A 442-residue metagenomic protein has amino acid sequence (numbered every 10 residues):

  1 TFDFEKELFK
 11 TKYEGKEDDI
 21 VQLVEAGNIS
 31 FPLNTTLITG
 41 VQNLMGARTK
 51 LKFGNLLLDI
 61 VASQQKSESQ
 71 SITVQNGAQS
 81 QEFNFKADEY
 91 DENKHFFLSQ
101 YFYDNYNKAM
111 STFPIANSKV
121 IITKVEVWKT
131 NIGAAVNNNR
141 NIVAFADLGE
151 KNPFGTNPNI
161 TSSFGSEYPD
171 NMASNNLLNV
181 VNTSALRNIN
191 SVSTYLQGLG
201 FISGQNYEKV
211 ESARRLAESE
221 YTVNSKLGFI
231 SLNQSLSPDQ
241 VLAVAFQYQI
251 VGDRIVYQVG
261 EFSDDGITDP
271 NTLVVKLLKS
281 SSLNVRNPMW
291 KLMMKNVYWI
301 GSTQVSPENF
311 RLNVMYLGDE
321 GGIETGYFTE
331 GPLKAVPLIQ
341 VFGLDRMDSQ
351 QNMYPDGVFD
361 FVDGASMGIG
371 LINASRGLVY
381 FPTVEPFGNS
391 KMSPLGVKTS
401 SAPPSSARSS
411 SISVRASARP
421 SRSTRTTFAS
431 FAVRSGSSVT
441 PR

Functional and structural regions predicted by a protein language model:
T1-R442: Surface-exposed, low-hydrophobicity segments enriched in Gly/Pro/acidic/Ser residues that characterize the mature
